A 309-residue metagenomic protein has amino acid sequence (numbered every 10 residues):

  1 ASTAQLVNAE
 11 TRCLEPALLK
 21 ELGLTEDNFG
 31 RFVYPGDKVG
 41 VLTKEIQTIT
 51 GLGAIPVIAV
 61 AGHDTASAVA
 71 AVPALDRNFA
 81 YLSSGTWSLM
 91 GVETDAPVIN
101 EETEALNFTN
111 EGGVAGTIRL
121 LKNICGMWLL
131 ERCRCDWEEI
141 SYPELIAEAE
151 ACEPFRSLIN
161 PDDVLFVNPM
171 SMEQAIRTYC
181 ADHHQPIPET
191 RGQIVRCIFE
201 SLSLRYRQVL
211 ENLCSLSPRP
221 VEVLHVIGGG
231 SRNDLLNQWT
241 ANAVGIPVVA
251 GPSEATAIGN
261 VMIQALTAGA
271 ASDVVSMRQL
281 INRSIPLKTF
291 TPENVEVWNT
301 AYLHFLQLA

Functional and structural regions predicted by a protein language model:
S2-L6, D27-P35, V226: A glycine-/small-polar-enriched, mobile loop at the entrance of the PLP active site in fold-type I
T3-P16, K20-E21, K44-V223, R232-T256 (+1 more regions): Active-site core segments that coordinate phosphate-bearing ligands/cofactors across diverse enzyme families
A9-T11, P35-V39: Short beta-strand to alpha-helix junction loop
P16-D37, V261: A conserved helix-loop-beta module that forms one wall/lid of the active-site cleft in ATP-utilizing catalytic domains
G229: Glycine-rich Rossmann-fold phosphate-binding loop(s) that bind the pyrophosphate of adenine dinucleotide cofactors
